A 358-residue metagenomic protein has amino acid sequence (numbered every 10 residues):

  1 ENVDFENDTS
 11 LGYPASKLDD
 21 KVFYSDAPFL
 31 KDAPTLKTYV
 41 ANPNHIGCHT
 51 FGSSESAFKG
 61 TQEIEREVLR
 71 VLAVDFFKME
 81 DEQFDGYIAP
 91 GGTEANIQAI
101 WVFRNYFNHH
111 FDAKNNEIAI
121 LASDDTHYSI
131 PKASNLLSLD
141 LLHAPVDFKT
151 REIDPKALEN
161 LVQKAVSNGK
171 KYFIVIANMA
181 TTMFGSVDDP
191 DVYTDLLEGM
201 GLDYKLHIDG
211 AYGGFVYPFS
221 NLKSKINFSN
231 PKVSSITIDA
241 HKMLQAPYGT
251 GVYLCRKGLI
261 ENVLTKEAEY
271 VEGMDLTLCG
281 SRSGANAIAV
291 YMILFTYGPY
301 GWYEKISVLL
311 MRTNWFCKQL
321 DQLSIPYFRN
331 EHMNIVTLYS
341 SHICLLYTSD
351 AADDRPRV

Functional and structural regions predicted by a protein language model:
E1-Q83: N-terminal entrance/gating region of PLP-dependent enzymes' catalytic architecture
C48-A57, D81-Y87, D140-V146, Y172-M179 (+1 more regions): Glycine- and acidic
S53-I64, G91, A122, T150-I153 (+6 more regions): Catalytic cores of large soluble enzymes that bind and process phosphate-bearing ligands
E65-L72, A95-R104, I130, V290-L294: Buried hydrophobic packing segments
P90-N262: Conserved PLP-enzyme active-site core in the AAT-like
F219-L222, I226-L323, F328-N330: Active-site C-terminal subdomain of aminotransferase-like
S324-L346: Conserved PLP-binding catalytic core of the aspartate aminotransferase-like
Y347-V358: Single conserved hydrophobic/aromatic residue that forms the stacking wall/gate of nucleotide- or nucleobase-binding
